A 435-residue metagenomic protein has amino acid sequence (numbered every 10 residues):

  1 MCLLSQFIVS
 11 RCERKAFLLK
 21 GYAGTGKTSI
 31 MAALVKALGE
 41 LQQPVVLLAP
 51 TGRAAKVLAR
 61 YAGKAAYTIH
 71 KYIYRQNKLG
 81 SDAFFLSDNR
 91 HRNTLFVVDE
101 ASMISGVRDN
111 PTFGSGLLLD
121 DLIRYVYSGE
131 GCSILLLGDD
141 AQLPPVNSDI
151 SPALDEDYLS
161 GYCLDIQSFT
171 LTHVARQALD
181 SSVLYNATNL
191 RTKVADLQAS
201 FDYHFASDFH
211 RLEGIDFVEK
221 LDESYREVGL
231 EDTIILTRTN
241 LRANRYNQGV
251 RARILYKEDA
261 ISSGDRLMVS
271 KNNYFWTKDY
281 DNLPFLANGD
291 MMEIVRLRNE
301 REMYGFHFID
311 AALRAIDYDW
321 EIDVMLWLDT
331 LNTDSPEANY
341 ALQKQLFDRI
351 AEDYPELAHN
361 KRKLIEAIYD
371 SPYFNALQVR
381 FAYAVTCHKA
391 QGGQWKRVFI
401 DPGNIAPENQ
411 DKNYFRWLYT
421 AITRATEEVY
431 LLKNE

Functional and structural regions predicted by a protein language model:
C2-I8, C12-R14, V126-C132, D140-V295 (+1 more regions): Conserved helicase motor core of P-loop NTPases
S5, G305-E435: C-terminal accessory regions
I8, L47, S87-D88, L283-L286 (+2 more regions): Replace "in large, NTP-powered and nucleic-acid-processing enzymes" with "in large, NTP-powered factors and other
C12, A16-Q198: ASCE P-loop NTPase helicase motor core
L47, L135-L136, I235, I400 (+1 more regions): Structural beta-sheet core signal
T51, T239, G392: Short, conserved phosphate/pyrophosphate- and ester-handling motifs at nucleotide-, phospho-/glycolipid
G63, V250-I254, R416-Y419: Short, solvent-exposed amphipathic alpha-helical segments in soluble enzyme and RNA/protein-processing domains
F84, K278-D281, N413-L418: Short beta-alpha junctions and helix-cap segments that line functional grooves
